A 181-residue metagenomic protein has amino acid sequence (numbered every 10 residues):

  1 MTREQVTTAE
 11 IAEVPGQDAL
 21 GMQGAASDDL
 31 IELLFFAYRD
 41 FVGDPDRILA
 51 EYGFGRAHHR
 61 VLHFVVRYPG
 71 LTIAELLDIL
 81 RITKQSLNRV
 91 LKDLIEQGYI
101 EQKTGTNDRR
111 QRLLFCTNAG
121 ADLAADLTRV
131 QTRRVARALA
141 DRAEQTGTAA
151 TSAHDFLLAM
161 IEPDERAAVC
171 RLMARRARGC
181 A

Functional and structural regions predicted by a protein language model:
M1-Y52, C180-A181: N-terminal leader segment of winged-helix/HTH proteins
E4, V42, K92-L158: Charged, amphipathic alpha-helical coiled-coil/dimerization segments
M22-G24, V135-T146, A167-R175: Hydrophobic/aromatic-rich alpha-helical bundle segments in the mid-to-C-terminal region
Y38, P69, L80, K84 (+2 more regions): Flexible interhelical turns and helix-capping residues at alpha-helix boundaries within structured domains
G43-S86: N-terminal helix-turn-helix DNA-binding core of bacterial DNA-binding proteins
R89: DNA-binding alpha-helical recognition surfaces that contact promoter or target DNA
T148-A181: Exposed, interaction-prone assembly regions rather than primary DNA-binding/catalytic cores
